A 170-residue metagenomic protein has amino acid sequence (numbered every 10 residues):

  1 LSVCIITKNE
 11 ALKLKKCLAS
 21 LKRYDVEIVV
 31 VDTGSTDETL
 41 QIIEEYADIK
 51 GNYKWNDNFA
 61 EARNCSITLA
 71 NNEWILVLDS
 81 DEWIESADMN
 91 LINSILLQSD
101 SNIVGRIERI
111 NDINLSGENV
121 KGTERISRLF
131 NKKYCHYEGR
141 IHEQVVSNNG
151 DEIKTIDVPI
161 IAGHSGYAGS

Functional and structural regions predicted by a protein language model:
L1-S2: Extreme N-terminal starter segment of soluble prokaryotic enzymes
I5, D25-G34, G51, S80: Short beta-strand/loop segment that forms part of the nucleotide-sugar
I5-Y24: Short, well-formed alpha-helical segments that are part of the catalytic scaffolds of diverse glycosyltransferases
L12-K15, D37-Y46, A87: Acidic helix N-cap motif at the loop->helix transition within catalytic regions of sugar-transfer enzymes
K15, G34, N72: Active-site-proximal cofactor/substrate-binding loop regions of enzyme domains
S20, D32-Q41, W55, D79 (+1 more regions): A conserved acidic beta->alpha catalytic loop
V26, L40-C65, L69: Conserved donor nucleotide-binding strand/loop of the catalytic core
E61-I67, E73, L78, I84-S170: Catalytic-site signature of metal-activated, phosphate-bearing donor transferases, centered on the GT-A/GT-A-like
